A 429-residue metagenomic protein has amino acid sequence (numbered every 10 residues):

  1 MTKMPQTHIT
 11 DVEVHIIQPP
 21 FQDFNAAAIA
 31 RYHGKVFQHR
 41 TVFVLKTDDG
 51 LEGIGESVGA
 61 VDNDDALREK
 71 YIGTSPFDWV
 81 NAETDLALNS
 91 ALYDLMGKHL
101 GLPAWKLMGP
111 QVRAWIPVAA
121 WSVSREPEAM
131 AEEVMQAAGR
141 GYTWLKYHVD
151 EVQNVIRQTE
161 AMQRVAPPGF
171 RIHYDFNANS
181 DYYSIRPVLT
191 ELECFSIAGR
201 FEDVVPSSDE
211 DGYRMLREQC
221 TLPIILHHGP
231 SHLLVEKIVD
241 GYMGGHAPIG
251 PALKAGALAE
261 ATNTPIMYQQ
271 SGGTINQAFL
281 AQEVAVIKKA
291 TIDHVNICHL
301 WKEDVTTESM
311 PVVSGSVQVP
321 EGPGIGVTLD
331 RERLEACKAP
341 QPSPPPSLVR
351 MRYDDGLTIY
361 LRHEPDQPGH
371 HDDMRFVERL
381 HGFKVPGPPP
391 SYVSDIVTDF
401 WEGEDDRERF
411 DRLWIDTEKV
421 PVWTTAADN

Functional and structural regions predicted by a protein language model:
T2-I54, V58, E303-V305, F383 (+1 more regions): Structured beta-strand/loop patches that form or line metal/cofactor-binding pockets in enzymes
T2-T7, G97-K98, L102-W115, V317: N-terminal amphipathic alpha-helix/helix-capping segment at the start of soluble metabolic enzymes
Q6, D11-H15, V44-P103: Metal- or metallocofactor-binding catalytic centers and their adjacent structured scaffolds across diverse enzyme
T7-H8, I17-F21, G272-N429: Flexible C-terminal active-site loop/helix
D65, E69-K70, T74, I197 (+4 more regions): Shared catalytic-loop signature of beta/alpha-barrel
P103, T143, R171, P223 (+1 more regions): Residue-level detector of anion-binding/catalytic polar loops
G109, R113-M215, C220: Metal-dependent enolase-superfamily TIM-barrel catalytic cores that perform enediolate-based chemistry
